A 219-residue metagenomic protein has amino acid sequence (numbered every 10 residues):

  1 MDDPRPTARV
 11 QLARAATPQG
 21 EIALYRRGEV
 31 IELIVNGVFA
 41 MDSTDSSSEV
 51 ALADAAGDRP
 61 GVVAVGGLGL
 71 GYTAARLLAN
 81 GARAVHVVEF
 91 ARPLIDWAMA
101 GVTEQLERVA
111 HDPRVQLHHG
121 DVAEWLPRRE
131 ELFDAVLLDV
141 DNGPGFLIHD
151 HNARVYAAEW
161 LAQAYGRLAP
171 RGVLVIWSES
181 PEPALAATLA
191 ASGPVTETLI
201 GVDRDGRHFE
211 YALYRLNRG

Functional and structural regions predicted by a protein language model:
M1-V35: N-terminal auxiliary segments of SAM/dcSAM-dependent transferases
F39-M41: Short, surface-exposed beta-strand-loop junctions and turns on beta-sheet-rich folds
S43, A184: Residues that form or flank phosphate/diphosphate-binding pockets in enzymes that use nucleotide phosphates
S46-P170, I176-W177, A187, G193 (+2 more regions): The AdoMet/dcAdoMet-binding core of the Class I SAM-like
E179-P181: Active-site beta-loop-alpha junctions enriched in small/polar residues
Y214-G219: C-terminal lobe and adjacent flexible extensions of AdoMet/dcAdoMet transferase-like proteins
